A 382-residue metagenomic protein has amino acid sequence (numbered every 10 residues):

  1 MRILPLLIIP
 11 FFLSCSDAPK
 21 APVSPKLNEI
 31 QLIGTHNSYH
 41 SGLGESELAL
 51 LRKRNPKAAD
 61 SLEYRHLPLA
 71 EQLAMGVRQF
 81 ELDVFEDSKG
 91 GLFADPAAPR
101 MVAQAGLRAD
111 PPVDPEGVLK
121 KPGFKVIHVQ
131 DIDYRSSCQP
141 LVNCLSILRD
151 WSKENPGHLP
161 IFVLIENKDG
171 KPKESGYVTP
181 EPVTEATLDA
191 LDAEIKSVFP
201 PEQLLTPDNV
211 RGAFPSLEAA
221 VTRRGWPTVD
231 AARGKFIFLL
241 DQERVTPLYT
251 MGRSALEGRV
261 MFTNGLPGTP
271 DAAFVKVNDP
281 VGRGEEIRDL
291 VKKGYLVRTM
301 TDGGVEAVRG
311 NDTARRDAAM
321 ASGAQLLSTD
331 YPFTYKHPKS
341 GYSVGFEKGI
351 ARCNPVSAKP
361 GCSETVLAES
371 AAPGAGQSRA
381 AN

Functional and structural regions predicted by a protein language model:
L4-S14: Bacterial N-terminal signal peptides
C15-N382: Catalytic cores of phosphodiester-bond hydrolases, prominently lipid phosphodiesterases
